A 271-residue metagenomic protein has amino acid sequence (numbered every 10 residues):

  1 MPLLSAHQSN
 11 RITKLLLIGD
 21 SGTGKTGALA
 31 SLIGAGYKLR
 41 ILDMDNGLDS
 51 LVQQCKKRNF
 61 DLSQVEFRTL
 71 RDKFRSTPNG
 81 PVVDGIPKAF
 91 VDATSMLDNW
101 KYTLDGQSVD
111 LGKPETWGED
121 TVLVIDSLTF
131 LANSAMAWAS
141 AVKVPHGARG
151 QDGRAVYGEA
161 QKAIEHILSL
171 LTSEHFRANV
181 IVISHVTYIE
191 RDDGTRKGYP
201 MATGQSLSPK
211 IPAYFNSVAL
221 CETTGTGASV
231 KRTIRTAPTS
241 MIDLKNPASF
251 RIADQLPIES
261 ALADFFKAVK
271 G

Functional and structural regions predicted by a protein language model:
S5-G118: Walker A/P-loop NTP-binding active-site region of P-loop NTPases, recognizing the glycine-rich GxxxxGKT/S
I18-D20, I41-D45, I125, I183-H185 (+1 more regions): Short His-Asn-centered micro-motif
D45-D49, R71-R75, L128-F130, V186-E190 (+2 more regions): Conserved nucleotide-binding/hydrolysis micro-motifs of P-loop NTPases
M96-T103, L131-S134, Y214, V218-C221: Conserved, well-folded catalytic cores of nucleic-acid-processing and energy-transducing macromolecular machines
E115-K210: P-loop NTPase motor core
E174, A178-L256: Phosphate-binding/switch region of NTP-binding enzymes
Q255-G271: Charged phosphate-binding loop/patch that engages nucleotide di/tri-phosphates or the phosphate backbone of nucleic
